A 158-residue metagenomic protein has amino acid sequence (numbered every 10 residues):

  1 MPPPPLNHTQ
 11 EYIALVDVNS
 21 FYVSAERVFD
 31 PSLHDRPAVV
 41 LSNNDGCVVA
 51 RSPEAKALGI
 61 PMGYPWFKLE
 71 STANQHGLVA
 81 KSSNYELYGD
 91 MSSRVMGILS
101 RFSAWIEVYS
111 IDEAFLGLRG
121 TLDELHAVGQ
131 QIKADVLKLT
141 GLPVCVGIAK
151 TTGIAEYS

Functional and structural regions predicted by a protein language model:
M1-S158: Gly/Gly-Pro- and Ser/Thr-rich, intrinsically disordered tail segments characteristic of DNA damage-repair and tolerance
